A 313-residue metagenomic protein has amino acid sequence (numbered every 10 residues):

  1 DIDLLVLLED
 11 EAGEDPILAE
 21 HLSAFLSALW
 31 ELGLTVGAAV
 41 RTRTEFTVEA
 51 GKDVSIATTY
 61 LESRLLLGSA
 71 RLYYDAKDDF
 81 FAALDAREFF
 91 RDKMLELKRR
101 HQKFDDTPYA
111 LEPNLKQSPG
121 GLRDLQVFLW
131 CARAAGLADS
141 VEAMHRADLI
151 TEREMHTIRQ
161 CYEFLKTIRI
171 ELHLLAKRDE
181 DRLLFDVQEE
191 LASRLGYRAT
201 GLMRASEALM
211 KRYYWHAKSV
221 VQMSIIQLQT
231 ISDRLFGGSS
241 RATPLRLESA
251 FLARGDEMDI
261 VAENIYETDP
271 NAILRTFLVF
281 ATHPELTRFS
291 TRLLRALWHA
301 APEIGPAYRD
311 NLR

Functional and structural regions predicted by a protein language model:
I2-R313: A nucleotide- and high-energy phosphate-metabolite-utilizing enzyme signature
